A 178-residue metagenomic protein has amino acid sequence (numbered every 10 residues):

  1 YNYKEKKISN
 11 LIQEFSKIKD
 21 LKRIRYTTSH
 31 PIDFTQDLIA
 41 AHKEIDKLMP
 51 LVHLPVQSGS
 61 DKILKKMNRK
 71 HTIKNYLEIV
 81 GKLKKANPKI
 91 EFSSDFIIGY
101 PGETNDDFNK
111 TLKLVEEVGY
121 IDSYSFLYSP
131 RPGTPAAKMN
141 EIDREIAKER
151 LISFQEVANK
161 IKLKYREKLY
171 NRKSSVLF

Functional and structural regions predicted by a protein language model:
Y1-N105: Conserved SAM/AdoMet-binding glycine-rich loop
L11, L38, N109-K113, L163: Glycine-rich, charged/polar anion/phosphate-binding loops that engage phosphate groups from diverse ligands
F15, L83, V115, F154-A158: Hydrophobic alpha-helical packing residues
I18, I45, V118, V157 (+1 more regions): Change "in soluble alpha/beta enzymes" to "in soluble alpha/beta proteins
L54, D95, V115, S123 (+1 more regions): Hydrophobic, well-ordered secondary-structure elements that form the walls of internal hydrophobic environments
G59-I63, P132-P135, I161: Glycine-rich, flexible loop/turn motifs
D106, K110-F154: C-terminal, non-catalytic macromolecule-binding modules
K138-F178: Terminal RNA-binding accessory module
